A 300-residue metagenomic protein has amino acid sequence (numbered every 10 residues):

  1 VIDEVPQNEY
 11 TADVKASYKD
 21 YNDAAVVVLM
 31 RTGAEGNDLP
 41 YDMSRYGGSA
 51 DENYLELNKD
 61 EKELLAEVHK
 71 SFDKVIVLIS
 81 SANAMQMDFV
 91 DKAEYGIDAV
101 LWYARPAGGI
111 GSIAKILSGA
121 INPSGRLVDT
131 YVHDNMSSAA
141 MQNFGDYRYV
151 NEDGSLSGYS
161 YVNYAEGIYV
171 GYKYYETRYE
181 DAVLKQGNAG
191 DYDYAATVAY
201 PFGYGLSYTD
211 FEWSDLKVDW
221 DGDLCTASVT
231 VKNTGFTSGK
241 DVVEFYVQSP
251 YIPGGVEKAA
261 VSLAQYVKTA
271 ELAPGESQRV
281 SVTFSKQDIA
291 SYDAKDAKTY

Functional and structural regions predicted by a protein language model:
V1-Y300: C-terminal non-catalytic regions of proteins with extracellular/luminal or membrane-system context
